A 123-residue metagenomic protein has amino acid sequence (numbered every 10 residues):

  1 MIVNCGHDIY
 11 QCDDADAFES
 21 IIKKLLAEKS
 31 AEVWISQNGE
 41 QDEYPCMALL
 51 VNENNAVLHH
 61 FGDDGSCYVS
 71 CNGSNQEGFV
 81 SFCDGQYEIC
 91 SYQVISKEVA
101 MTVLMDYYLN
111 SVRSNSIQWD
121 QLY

Functional and structural regions predicted by a protein language model:
M1-E98, T102, L109-Y123: Acidic (Asp/Glu-rich) sequence patches and key acidic residues that form negatively charged surfaces used
